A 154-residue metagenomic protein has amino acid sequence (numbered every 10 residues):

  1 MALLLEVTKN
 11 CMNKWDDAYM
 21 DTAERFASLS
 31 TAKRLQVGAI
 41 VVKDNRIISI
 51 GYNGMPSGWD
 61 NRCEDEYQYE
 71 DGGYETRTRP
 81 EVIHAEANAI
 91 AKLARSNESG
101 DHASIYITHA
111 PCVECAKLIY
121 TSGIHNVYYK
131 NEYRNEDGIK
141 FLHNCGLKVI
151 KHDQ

Functional and structural regions predicted by a protein language model:
M1-Q154: Zinc-dependent deaminase catalytic domain
